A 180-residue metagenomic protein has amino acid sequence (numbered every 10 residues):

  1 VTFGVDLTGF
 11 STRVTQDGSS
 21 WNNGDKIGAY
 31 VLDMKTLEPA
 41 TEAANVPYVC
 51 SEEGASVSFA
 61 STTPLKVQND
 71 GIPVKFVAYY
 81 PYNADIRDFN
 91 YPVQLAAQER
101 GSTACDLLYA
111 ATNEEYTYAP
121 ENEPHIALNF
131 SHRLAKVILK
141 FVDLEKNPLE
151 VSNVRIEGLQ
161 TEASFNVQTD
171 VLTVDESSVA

Functional and structural regions predicted by a protein language model:
V1-A180: Sec-type signal peptide cleavage vicinity
